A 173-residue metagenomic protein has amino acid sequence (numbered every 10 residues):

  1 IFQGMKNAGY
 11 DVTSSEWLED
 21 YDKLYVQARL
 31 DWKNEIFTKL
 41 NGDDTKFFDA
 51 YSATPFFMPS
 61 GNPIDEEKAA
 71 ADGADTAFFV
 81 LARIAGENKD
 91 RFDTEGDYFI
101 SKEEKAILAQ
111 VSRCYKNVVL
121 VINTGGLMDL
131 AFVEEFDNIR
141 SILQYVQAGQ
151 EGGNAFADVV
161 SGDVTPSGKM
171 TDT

Functional and structural regions predicted by a protein language model:
I1-T173: C-terminal non-catalytic regions of proteins with extracellular/luminal or membrane-system context
